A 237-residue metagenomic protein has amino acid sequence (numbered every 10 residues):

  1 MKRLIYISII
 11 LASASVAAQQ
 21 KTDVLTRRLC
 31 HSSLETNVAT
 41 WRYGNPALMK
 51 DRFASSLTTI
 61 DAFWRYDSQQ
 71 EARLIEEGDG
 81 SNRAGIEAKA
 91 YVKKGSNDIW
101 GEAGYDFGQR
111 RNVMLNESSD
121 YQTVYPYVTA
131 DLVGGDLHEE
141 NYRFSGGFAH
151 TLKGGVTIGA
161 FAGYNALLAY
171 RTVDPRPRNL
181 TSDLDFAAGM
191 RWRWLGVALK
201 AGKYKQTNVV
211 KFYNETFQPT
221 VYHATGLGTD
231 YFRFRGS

Functional and structural regions predicted by a protein language model:
M1-V24: Bacterial Sec-dependent N-terminal signal peptides
A54-I60, G95-G101, G154-I158, R193-V197: Outer-envelope beta-barrel architecture signal
S56, G80-I86, H138-F144, P175-F186: Residues that define the transmembrane beta-barrel architecture of outer-membrane proteins
A62-S68, K94, Y105-Q109, H150 (+3 more regions): Transmembrane beta-strands of outer-membrane beta-barrel pores
Q69-R73, R110-M114, A169-V173, Q206-K211: Outer-membrane beta-barrel proteins
E71-E76, V128-G134, Y170-P177, S237: Extracellular loop and loop/strand-boundary signature of outer-membrane beta-barrel proteins
I86-V92, F144-H150, F186-W192: Residues on the lipid-exposed face of transmembrane beta-strands in outer-membrane beta-barrel proteins
L115-V128, K200-S237: Short, flexible helix-coil linker/hinge segments at the edges of structured domains or between repeats
